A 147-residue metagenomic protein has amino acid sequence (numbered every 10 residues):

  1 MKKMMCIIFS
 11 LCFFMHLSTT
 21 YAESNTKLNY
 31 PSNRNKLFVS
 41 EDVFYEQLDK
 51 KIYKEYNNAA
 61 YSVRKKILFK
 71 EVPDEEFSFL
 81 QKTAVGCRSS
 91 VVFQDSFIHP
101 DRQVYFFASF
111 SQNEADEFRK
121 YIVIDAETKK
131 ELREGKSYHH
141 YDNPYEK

Functional and structural regions predicted by a protein language model:
M1-M4: Positively charged n-region of N-terminal signal peptides that target proteins for export
C6-I8, C12-K147: Long, terminal "pre-/pro-" and other extracytoplasmic accessory regions that lie outside the mature folded/catalytic
